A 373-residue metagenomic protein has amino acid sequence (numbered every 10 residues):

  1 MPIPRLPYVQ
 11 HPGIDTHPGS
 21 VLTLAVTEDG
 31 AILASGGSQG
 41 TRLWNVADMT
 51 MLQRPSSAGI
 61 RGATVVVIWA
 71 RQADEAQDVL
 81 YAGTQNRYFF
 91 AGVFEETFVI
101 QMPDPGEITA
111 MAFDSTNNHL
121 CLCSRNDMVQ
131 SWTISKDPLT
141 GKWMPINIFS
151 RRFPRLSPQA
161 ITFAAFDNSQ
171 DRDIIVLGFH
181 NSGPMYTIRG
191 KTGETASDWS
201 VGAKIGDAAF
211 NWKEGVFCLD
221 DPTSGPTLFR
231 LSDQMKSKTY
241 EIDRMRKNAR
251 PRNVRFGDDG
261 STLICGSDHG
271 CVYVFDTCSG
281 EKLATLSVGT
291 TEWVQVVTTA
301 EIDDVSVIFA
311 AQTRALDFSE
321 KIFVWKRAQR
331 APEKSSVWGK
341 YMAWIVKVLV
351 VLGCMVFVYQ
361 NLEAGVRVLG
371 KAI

Functional and structural regions predicted by a protein language model:
M1-G19: A short helix->beta-strand "capping" segment at the edge of beta-propeller domains
V9-D15, T50-S57, E96-M102, G141-R152 (+3 more regions): A short beta-strand motif characteristic of beta-propeller blades
G19-A25, R61-Q72, P105-F113, R155-D167 (+3 more regions): Canonical WD40 repeat/beta-propeller blade segments in eukaryotic WD-repeat proteins
D29-A31, Q72, A76-D78, T116-N118 (+4 more regions): Short coil/turn segments that connect the beta-strands within blades of beta-propeller domains
L33-G36, L80-T84, L120-S124, I175-F179 (+3 more regions): Conserved beta-strand element within WD40/beta-propeller blades
T41-V46, F89-V93, V129-I134, M185-R189 (+3 more regions): WD40-repeat beta-propellers
F98-W199: Solenoidal tandem-repeat scaffolds enriched in leucines and small polar residues
E292-S336: Blade-level signature of beta-propeller repeat domains, shared across WD40, Kelch, NHL, RCC1 and BNR/Asp-box propellers
